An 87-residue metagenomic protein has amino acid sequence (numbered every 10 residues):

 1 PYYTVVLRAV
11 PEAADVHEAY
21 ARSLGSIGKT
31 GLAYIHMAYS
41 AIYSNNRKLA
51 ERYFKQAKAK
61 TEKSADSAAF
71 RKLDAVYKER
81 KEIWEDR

Functional and structural regions predicted by a protein language model:
P1-I27: Alpha-helical adaptor scaffolds
V10-A13, Y39, L73: Residue-level signal for functionally critical sites in structured catalytic/ligand-binding pockets
V16, A33, S67-F70: TPR alpha-solenoid repeat register
A19-S23, H36, K72-V76: "A position-specific structural signal for the A-helix of alpha-solenoid helical repeats
G25, G31-S40: C-terminal hydrophobic structural anchor segments that stabilize assembly/packing rather than catalytic chemistry
T30-G31, R47: TPR-repeat structural position
Y43-R87: Terminal, low-structured helical/coil segments at or just beyond the last alpha-helical repeat
